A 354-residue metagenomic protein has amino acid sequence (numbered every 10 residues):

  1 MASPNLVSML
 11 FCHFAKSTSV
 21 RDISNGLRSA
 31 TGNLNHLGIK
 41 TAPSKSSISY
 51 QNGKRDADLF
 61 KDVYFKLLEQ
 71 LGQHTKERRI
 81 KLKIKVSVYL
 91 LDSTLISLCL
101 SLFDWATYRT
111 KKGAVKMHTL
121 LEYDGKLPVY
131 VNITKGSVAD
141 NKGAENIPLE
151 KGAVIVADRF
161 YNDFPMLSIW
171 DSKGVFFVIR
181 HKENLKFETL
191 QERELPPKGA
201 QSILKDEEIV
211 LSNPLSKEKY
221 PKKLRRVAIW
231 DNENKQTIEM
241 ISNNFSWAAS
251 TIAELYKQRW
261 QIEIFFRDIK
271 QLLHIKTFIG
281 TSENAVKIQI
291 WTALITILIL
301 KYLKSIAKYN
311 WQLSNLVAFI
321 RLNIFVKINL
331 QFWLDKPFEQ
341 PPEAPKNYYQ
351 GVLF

Functional and structural regions predicted by a protein language model:
M1-D22, G26, G53-R55, D62-K66 (+2 more regions): Single, function-defining residue in the core of a domain
H36-A57, F65: Major-groove recognition helix of helix-turn-helix-like DNA-binding domains
H36-L37, K76-R78, W105-Y108: Catalytic micro-motifs at enzyme active sites that drive phosphoryl/nucleotidyl and oxygen chemistry
S46-Y50, L71-T75, P337-E343: Short alpha-helical linear motifs
L71-L82, L98: Long amphipathic N-terminal alpha/beta scaffold segment
